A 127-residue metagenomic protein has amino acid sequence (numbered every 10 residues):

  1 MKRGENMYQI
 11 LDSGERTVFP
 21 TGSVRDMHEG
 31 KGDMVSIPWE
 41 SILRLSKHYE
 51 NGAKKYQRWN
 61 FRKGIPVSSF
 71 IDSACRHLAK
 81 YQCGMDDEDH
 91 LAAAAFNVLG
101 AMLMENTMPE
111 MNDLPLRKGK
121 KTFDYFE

Functional and structural regions predicted by a protein language model:
M1-E127: Intrinsically disordered, low-complexity regulatory regions that flank transcription factor DNA-binding cores
